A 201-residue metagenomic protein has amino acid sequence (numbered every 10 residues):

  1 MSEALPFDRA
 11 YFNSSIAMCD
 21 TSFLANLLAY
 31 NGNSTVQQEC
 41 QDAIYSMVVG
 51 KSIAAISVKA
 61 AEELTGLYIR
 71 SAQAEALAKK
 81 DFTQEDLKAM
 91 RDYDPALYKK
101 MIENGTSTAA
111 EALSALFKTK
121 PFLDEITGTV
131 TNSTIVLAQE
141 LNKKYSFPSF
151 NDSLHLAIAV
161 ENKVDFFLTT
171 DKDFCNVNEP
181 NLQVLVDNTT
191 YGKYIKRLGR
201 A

Functional and structural regions predicted by a protein language model:
M1-A60, G66-M90, G192-I195: Short, well-structured N-terminal submotif of metal-dependent ribonuclease cores
M1-F12, I16, K143-Y145, L156-A201: Acidic, PIN/NYN-like endoribonuclease modules and their adjacent C-terminal/linker elements
C19, I56, V130, T169 (+1 more regions): A conserved hydrophobic position in a structured secondary element of the catalytic/binding core that shapes
T21, V58, F150-L156: Conserved glycosyltransferase catalytic-site signature
Y30-N33, N142-F147: Short, flexible loop segments at the rims of nucleotide/cofactor-binding pockets, characterized by
A60, E103-Y145: Acidic catalytic patch
E62-E63, V130-V136, T189-K196: A short acidic, often aromatic-flanked loop/helix-cap motif at beta-alpha or helix-coil junctions that lines enzyme
F82-I102, T106-A109: Helix-adjacent hinge/juxtasegments
